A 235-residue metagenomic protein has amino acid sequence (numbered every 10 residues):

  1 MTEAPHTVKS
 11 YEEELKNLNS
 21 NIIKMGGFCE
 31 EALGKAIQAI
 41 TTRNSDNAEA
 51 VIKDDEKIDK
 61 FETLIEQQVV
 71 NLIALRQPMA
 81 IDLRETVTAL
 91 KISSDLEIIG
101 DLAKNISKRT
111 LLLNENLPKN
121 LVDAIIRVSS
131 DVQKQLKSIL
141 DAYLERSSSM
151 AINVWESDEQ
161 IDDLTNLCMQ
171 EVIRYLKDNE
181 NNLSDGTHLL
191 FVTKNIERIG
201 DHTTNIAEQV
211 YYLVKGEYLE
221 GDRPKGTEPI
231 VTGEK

Functional and structural regions predicted by a protein language model:
M1-K235: Cytosolic, long alpha-helical scaffolding segments
